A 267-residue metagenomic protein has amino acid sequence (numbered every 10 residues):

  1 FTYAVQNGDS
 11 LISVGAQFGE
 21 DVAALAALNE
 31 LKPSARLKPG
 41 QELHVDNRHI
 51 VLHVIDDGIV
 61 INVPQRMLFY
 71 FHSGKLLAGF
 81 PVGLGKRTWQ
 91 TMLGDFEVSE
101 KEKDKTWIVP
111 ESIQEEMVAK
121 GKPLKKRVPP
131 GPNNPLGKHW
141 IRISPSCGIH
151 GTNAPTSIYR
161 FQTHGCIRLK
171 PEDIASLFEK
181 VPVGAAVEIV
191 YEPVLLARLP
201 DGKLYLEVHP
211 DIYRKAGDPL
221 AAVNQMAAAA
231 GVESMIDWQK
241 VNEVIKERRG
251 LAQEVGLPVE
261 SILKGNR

Functional and structural regions predicted by a protein language model:
F1-G19: Primarily a LysM-type cell-wall glycan-binding module
F1-Y3, H44-V63, V194-D201: Intrinsically disordered, low-complexity Ser/Thr-rich linker and spacer segments in cell-wall-related proteins
G8, G40-L43, G184-V187: Loop/turn positions that initiate beta-strands
G15-V22, P155-G165: Short, basic/aromatic beta-hairpin or loop at an interaction surface
H49-S157, S176-E179, V208-R267: Gly/Pro-biased beta-strand-loop elements
T163-F178: Short beta-strand-centered segments at strand-helix junctions
K180-L196: A short beta-strand-loop micro-motif that forms or neighbors metal/cofactor- and ligand-binding patches at active-site
